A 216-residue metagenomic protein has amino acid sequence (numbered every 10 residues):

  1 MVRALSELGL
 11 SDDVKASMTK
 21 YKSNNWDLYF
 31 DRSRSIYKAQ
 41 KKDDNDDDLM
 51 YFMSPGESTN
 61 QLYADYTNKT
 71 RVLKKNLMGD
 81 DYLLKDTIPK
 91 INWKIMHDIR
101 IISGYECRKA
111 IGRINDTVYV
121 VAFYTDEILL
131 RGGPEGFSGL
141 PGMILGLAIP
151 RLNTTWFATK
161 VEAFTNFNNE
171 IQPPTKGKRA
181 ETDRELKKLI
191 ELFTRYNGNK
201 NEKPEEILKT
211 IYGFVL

Functional and structural regions predicted by a protein language model:
M1-L216: Extended soluble regions of mature proteins
